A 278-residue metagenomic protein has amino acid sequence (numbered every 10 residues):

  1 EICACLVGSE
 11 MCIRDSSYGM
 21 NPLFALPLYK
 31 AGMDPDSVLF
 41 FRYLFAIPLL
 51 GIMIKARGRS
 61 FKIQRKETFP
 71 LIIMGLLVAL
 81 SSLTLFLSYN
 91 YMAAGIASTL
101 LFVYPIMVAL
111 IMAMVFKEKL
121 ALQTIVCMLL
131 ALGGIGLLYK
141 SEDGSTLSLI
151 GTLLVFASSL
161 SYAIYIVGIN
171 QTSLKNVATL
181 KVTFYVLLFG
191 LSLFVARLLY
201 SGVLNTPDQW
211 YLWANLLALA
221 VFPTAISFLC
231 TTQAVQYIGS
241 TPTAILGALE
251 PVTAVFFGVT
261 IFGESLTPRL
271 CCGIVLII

Functional and structural regions predicted by a protein language model:
E1-G8, I13: Single conserved hydrophobic/aromatic residue that forms the stacking wall/gate of nucleotide- or nucleobase-binding
S9-E10, S16, I47-I73, M114-I125 (+4 more regions): Membrane-interface interhelical linkers
S16-F45, I164-F189: Juxtamembrane helix-loop-helix junctions in multi-pass membrane proteins
S16-M20, F24, M53, I72-Y91 (+5 more regions): Hydrophobic alpha-helical transmembrane segments of multi-pass membrane transport proteins, especially secondary
Y29-K30, Y89-N90, F116, S173-L174 (+2 more regions): Helix-capping/transition residues at the boundaries of transmembrane alpha-helices and the short helical linkers
S37-P48, L77-V78, F86-K119, T124 (+2 more regions): Specific alpha-helical transmembrane segments that line the substrate/conduction pathway and gating interfaces
F40-F45, F69, I73-L76, V103 (+7 more regions): Hydrophobic residues within alpha-helical transmembrane segments of multi-pass solute transporters/permease subunits
L50, I72, I111, L120-K140 (+5 more regions): Hydrophobic transmembrane alpha-helices of multi-pass small-molecule transport proteins
